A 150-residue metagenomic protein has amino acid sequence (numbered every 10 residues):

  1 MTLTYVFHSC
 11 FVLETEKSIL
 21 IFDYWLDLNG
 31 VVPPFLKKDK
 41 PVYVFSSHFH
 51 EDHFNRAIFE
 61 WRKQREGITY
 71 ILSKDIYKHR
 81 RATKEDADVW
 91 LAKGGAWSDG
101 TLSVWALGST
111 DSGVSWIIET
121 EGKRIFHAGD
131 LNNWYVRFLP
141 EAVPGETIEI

Functional and structural regions predicted by a protein language model:
T2, C10-V12, S115-I117: Short, surface-exposed charged micro-motifs
T2-Y5, I19-D23, V44, G67-K74 (+1 more regions): Short, hydrophobic beta-strand segments that form beta-sheet elements in well-ordered domains
T2-Y5, L20-D23, S103-S109, R124-D130: Active-site-proximal beta-strand elements of phosphoester/diester hydrolases
Y5-V6, E14-T15, S98, E119-T120: Generic beta-strand structural signal
V6, C10-W61, L131-I150: Pre-active-site segment of Zn-dependent metallo-hydrolases
L28-G30, K38-D39, F45-F49, I68-L72 (+3 more regions): Glycine-rich loops and low-complexity Gly/Arg-rich segments that provide flexible linkers or classic glycine-based
G67-K123, G145: Metallo-beta-lactamase
